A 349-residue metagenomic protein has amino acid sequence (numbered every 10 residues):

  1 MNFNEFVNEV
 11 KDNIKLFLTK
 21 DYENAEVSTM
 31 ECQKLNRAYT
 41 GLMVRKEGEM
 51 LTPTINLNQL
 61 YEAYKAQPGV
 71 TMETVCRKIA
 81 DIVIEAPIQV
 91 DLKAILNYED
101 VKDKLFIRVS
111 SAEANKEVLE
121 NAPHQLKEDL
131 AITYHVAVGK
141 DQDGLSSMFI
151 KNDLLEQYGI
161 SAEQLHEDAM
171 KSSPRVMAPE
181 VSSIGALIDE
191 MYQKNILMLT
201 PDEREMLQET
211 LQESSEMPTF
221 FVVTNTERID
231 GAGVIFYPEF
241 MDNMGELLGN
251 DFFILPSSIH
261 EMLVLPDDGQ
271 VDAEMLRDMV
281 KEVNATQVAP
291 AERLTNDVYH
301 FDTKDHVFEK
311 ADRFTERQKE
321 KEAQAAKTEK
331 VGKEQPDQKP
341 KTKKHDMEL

Functional and structural regions predicted by a protein language model:
M1-N36, T40: N-terminal alpha-helical "arm" segments
F3, T19, V70-R77, A285-Q287: Basic, alpha-helical nucleic-acid-binding regions used in initiation and control of genome expression
A25-V223: Charged, alpha-helical interface segments at or near domain boundaries
V27, N250-I254: A short linear hydrophobic-aromatic micro-motif
A232-E246: Short amphipathic alpha-helix segments
S257-L263, D267-T295: C-terminal structured domain segments
K281-Q318: TerminUS-proximal long segments
Q324-L349: Non-Sec secretion/translocation targeting segments of pathogen effectors
